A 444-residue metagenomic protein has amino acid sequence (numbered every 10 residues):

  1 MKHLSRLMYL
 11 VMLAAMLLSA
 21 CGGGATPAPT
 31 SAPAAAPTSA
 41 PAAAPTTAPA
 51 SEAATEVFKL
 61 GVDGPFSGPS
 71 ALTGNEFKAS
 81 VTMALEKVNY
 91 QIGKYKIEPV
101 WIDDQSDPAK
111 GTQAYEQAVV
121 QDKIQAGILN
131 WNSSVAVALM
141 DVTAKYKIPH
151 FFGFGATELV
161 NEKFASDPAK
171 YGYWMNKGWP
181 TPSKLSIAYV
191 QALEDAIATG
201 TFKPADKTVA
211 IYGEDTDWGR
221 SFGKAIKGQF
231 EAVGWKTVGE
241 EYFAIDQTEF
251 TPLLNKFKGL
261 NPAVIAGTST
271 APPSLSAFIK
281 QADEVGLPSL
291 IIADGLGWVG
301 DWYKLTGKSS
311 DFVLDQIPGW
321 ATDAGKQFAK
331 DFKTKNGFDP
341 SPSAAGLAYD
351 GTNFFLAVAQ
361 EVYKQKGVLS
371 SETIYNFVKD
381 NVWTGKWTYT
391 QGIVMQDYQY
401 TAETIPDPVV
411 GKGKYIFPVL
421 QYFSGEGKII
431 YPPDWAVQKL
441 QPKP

Functional and structural regions predicted by a protein language model:
M1-K59, Y90, V120, Q441-P444: Short, low-complexity disordered leader/linker segments with a strong preference for bacterial N-terminal type II
A54, F58-S80, I102-A109, W131-N132 (+2 more regions): Extracytoplasmic "Venus flytrap"
V57, L72-A79, K87-A165, G178 (+3 more regions): Beta-alpha junction/loop-to-helix N-cap segments that form part of ligand/metal-binding clefts
F66-P69, D104-A109, N132-V137, G155-V160 (+8 more regions): Solvent-exposed loop/turn segments at secondary-structure junctions within structured extracellular/periplasmic domains
T82-G93, E116-I124, M140-I148, E194-A198 (+7 more regions): Sec-exported extracytoplasmic/periplasmic mature domains
I124-V238, L290-K308, L314-D315: Extracytoplasmic ligand/sensor domains, especially the bilobed periplasmic-binding protein
T157, W179-P182, A282-N353, A359-Y363 (+1 more regions): Extracellular/periplasmic periplasmic-binding protein-like sensory domains
K335-P342, L356-I429: Segments of small-molecule ligand-sensing domains
